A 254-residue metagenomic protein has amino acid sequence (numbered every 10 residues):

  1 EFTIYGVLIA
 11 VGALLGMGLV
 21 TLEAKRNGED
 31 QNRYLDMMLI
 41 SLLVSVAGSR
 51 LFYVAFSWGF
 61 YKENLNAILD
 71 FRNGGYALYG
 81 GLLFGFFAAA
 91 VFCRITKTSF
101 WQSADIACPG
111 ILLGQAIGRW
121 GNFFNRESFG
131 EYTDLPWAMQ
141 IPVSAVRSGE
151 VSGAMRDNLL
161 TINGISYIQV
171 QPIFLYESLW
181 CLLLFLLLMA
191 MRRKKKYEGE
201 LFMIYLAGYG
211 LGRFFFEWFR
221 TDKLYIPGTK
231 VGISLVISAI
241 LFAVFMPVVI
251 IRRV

Functional and structural regions predicted by a protein language model:
E1-V254: A feature for loop-to-transmembrane-helix boundaries and adjacent hydrophobic helices in multi-pass integral membrane
